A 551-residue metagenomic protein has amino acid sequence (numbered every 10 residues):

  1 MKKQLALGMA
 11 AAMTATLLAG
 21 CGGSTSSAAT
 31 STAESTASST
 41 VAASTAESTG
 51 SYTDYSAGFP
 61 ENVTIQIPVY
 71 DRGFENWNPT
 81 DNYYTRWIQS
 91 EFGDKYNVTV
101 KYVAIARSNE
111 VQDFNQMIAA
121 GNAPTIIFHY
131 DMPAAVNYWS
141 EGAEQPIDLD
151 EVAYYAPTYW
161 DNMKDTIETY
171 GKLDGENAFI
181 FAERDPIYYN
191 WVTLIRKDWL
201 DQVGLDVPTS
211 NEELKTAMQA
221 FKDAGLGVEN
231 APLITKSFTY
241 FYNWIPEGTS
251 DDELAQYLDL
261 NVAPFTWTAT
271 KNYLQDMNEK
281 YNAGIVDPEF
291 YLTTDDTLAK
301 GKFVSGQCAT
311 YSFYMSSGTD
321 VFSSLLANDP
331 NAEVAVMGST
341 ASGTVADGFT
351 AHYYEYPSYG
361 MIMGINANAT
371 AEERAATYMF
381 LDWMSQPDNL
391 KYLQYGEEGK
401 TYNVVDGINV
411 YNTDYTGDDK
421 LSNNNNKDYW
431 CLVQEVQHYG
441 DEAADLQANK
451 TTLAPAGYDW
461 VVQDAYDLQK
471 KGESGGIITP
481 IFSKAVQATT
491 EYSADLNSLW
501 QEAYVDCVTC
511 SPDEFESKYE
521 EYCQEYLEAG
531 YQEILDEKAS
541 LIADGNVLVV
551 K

Functional and structural regions predicted by a protein language model:
M1, G93-V98, G121, K222-V228 (+3 more regions): Secondary-structure transition/capping motifs at alpha-helix termini and the adjoining loop/turn into the next element
M1-A11: Positively charged n-region of N-terminal signal peptides that target proteins for export
T16-G20: C-terminal motif of bacterial Sec signal peptides marking the signal peptidase cleavage site
G22-L214, N243-A255, N261-F265, E372 (+1 more regions): Conserved N-terminal structural module of periplasmic/extracytoplasmic solute-binding proteins
Y84-I88, T270-N278, V345-F349: Structured alpha-helical segments in the cores of large, soluble enzyme domains
N137, Y240-L254, Y281-Q434: Extracytoplasmic/periplasmic substrate-binding proteins
D150, K172-Y240, L254-K302, Y311-Y314 (+5 more regions): Helix-loop-helix "hinge/cap" segment bordering the ligand-binding cleft or interdomain interface
W383-T509: Conserved small-residue motifs centered on glycine
